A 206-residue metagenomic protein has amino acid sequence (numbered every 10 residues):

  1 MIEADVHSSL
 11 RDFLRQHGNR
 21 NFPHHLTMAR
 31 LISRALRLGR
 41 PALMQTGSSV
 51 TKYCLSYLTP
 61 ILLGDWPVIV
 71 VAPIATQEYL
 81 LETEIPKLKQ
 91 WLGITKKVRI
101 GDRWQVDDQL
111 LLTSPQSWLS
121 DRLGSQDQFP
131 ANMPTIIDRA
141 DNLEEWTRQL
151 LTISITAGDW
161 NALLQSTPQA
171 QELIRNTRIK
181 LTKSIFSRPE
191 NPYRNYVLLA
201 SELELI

Functional and structural regions predicted by a protein language model:
I2-G47, A131-P134, R139-I206: Conserved coupling segment at the C-terminus of the helicase ATP-binding
R15-Q16, R40-L43, I85-P86, Q105-Q109: N-terminal start-of-chain detector that recognizes signal peptides and the immediate post-cleavage beginning
P23-M28, K89-L110: A short, well-structured beta->alpha microelement
T27, P41, T46-K96, S120: Conserved Walker A/P-loop ATP-binding site and its immediately adjacent core in helicase/helicase-like ATPase domains
P73-I74, S114, T156, L199: Helix N-cap and loop-to-helix transition residues
L81-T83, L123-S125, T147-Q149, I155: Short acidic, glycine/serine/threonine-rich loops at helix termini
R99-R139, L143-T147: Conserved RecA-like ASCE ATPase "motif II neighborhood" in helicase/translocase motors
